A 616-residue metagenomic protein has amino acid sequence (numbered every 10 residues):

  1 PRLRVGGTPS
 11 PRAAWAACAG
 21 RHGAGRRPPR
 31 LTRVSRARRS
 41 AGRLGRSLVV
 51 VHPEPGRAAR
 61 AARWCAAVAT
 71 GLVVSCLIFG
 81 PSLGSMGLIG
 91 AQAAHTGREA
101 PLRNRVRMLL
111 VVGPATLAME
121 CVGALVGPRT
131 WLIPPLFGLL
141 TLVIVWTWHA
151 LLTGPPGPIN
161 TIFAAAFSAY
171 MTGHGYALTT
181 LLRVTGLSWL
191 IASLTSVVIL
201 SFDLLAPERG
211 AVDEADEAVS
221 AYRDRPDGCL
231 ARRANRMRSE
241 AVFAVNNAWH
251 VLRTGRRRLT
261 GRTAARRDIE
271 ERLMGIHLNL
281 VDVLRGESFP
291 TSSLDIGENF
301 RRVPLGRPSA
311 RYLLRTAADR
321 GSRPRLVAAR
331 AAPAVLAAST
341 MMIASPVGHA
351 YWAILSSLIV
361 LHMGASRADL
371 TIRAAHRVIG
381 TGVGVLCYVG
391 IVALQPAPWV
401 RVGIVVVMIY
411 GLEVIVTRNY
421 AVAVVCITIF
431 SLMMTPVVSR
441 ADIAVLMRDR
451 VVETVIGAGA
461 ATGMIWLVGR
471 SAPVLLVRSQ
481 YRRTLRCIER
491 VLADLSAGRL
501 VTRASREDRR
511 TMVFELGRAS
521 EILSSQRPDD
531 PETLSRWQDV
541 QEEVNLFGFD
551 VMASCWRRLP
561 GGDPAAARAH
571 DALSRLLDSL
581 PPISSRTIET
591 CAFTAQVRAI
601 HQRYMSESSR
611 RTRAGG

Functional and structural regions predicted by a protein language model:
R2-A69, V73, G175-W352, V468-G616: Cytosolic regulatory and coupling regions of membrane transport/channel systems
S35-R46, A62-L72, G80-L102, V112-L117 (+5 more regions): Pore- and pathway-forming membrane helices of multi-pass small-molecule/ion transporters and channels
L48-R60, L77-I78, E99-L109, G127-R129 (+7 more regions): Short, amphipathic, aromatic/basic-enriched membrane-interface segments that mark the entry/exit of transmembrane
V74-G80, G123-L132, A177-R183, I343-A344 (+2 more regions): Membrane-helix interface and helix-disruption motif detector
I78, A317-V407: Core alpha-helical transmembrane segments of integral membrane proteins
G90, V112-T116, V335, I354-I359 (+8 more regions): Alpha-helical transmembrane segments of multi-pass membrane proteins
H95-R107, M119-C121, A368-I379, I391 (+5 more regions): Hydrophobic alpha-helical segments that drive targeting, anchoring, or assembly
L109, T130, P134, A206 (+10 more regions): Alpha-helix capping and helix-loop boundary segments enriched in small/acidic/polar residues
